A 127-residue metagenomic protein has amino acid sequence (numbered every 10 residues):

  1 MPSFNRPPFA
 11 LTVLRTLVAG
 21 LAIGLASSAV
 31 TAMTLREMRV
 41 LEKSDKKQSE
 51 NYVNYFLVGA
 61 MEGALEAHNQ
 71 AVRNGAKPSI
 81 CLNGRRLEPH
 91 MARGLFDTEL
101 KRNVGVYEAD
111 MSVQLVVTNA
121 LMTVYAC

Functional and structural regions predicted by a protein language model:
M1, R6-P7, K77, E88: Intrinsic-disorder/low-complexity coil detector
S3-V18: Bacterial N-terminal signal peptides that target proteins for export
N5, E42-K46, M61, L100 (+3 more regions): Generic secondary-structure transition motif, activating predominantly at the C-termini of alpha-helices
P8-T12, L41-K43, V116, M122: Short N-terminal leader segment in a subset of presequences, especially plant chloroplast and some mitochondrial
T16-G24, Y55: Small-residue packing motifs within transmembrane alpha-helices
A26-A29: N-terminal signal peptide c-region/cleavage motif recognized by signal peptidases
M33-T98, A120: Short N-proximal segments of mature Sec-exported proteins
H90-C127: Surface-exposed, polar helix/loop patches in the mature regions of secreted/periplasmic/lumenal proteins that form
